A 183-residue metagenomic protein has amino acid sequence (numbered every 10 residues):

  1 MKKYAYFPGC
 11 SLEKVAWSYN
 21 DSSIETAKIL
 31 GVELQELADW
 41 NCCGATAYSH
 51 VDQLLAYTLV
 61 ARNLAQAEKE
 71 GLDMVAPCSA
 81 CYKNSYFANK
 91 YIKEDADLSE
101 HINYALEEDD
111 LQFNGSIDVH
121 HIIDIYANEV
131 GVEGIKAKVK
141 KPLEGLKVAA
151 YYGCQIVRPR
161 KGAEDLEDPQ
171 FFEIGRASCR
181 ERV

Functional and structural regions predicted by a protein language model:
M1-R182: Iron-sulfur cluster-binding electron-transfer modules in prokaryotic oxidoreductases
